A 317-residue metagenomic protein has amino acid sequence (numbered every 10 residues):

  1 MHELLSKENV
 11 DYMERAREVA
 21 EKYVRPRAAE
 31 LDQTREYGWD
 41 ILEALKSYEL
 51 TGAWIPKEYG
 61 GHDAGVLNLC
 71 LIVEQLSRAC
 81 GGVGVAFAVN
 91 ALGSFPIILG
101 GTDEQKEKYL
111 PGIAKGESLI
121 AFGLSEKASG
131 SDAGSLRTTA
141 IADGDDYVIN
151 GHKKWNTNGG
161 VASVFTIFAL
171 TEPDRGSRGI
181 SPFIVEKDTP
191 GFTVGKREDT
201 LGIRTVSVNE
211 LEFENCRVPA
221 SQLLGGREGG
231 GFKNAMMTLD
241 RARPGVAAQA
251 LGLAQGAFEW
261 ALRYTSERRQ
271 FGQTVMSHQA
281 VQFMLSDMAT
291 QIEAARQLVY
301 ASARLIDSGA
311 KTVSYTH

Functional and structural regions predicted by a protein language model:
M1-F87, E107-K108, G112-K115: Amphipathic, small/basic residue-rich leader segments at the start of a protein or domain
H2-E8, Y12, E74, R78 (+1 more regions): Glycine-rich beta->alpha junctions and the first turn(s) of the following alpha-helix
A20, I72, T102, F122 (+7 more regions): Buried hydrophobic positions in well-ordered alpha/beta secondary-structure cores of metabolic enzymes
G84-E104, G130: N-terminal glycine-rich flavin-associated loop
G116-L124: A short, Trp-centered hydrophobic/proline-enriched beta-strand micro-motif
T138-I141: A structural signal for short hydrophobic beta-strand segments in well-ordered beta-sheet cores
N150-V194: A short core secondary-structure module
T316-H317: Conserved small/polar residues in nucleotide/adenosyl-binding loops
